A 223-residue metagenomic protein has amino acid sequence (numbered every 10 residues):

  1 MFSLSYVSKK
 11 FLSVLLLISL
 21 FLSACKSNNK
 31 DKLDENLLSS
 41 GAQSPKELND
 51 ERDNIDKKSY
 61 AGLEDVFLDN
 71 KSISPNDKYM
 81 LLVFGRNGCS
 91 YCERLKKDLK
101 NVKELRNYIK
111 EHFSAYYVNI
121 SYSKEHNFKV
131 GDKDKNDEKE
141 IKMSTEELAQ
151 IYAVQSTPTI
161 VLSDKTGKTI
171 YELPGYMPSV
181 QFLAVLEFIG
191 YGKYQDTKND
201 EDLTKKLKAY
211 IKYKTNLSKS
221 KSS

Functional and structural regions predicted by a protein language model:
F2-L12: Bacterial N-terminal signal peptides that target proteins for export
S13-F21: Bacterial N-terminal signal peptides
C25-L63, E172, L183-S223: Non-globular targeting/processing and membrane-anchoring segments
D65-L68, L99-N101, S144-T145: N-terminal post-signal-peptidase region of extra-cytosolic proteins
S74-P75, N107-K110, Y152-S156: Extracellular/periplasmic catalytic domains that process cell-envelope and extracellular macromolecules
P75-S90: Short active-site neighborhood of thiol/selenol oxidoreductases, capturing the structured segment around
E93-Y108: Typically the conserved alpha-helix immediately C-terminal to a functionally engaged Cys/Sec in thioredoxin-like
A115-Y171, S179, L186-Y191: Thioredoxin-like thiol-disulfide oxidoreductase module
